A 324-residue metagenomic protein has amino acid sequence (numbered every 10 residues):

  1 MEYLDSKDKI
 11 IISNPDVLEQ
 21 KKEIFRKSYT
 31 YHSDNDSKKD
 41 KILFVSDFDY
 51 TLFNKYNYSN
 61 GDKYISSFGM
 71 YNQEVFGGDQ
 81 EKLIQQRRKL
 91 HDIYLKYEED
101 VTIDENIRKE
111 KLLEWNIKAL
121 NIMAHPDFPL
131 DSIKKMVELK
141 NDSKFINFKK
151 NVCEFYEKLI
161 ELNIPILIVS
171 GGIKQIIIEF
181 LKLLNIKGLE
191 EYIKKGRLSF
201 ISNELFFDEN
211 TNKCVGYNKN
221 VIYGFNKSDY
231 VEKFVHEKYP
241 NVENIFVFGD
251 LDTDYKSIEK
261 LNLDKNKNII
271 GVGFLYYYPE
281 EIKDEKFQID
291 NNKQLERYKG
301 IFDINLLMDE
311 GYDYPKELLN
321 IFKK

Functional and structural regions predicted by a protein language model:
M1-K9, S143-L167, G172-K324: C-terminal cap/substrate-recognition subdomain and adjoining C-terminal extension of metal-dependent phosphatase-like
E2-E209, E296-Y298, F302-I304: Alpha-helical substrate-recognition element adjacent to the catalytic core
